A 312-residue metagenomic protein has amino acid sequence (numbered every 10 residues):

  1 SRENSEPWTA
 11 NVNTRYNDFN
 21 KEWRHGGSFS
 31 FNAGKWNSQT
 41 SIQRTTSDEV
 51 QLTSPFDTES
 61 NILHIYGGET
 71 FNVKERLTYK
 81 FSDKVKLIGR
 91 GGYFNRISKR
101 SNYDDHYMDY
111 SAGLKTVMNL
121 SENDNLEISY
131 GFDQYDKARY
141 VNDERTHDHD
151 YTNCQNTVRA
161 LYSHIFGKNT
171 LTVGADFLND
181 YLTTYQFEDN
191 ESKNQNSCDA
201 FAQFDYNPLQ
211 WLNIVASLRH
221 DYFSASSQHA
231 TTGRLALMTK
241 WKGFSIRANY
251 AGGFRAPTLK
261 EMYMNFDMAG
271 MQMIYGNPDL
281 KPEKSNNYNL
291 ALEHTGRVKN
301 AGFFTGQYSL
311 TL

Functional and structural regions predicted by a protein language model:
S1-E3: Acidic, small-polar-rich N-terminal luminal/periplasmic segments of exported/outer-membrane proteins
E6, W23, F71, Y110 (+5 more regions): Exposed loop/turn and edge beta-strand positions of beta-sandwich/beta-sheet ligand-binding modules
P7-N11, N17, R24, S28-Y107: Periplasmic-side early beta-strands and strand-to-turn transitions of outer-membrane beta-barrels
R15-H25, S101-H106, D221-T232, G253: Solvent-exposed loop/turn segments connecting transmembrane beta-strands in outer-membrane beta-barrel proteins
W23, S38, S47-T53, R96-N102 (+6 more regions): Outer-membrane beta-barrel proteins
T78-N95, Y107-A230, R234-K240, V298-T311: Face-selective signature of the C-terminal outer-membrane beta-barrel domain
D104-N119, Y151-C154, S226, K240-W241 (+2 more regions): Outer-membrane beta-barrel signature, preferentially recognizing the C-terminal barrel domain of Gram-negative
